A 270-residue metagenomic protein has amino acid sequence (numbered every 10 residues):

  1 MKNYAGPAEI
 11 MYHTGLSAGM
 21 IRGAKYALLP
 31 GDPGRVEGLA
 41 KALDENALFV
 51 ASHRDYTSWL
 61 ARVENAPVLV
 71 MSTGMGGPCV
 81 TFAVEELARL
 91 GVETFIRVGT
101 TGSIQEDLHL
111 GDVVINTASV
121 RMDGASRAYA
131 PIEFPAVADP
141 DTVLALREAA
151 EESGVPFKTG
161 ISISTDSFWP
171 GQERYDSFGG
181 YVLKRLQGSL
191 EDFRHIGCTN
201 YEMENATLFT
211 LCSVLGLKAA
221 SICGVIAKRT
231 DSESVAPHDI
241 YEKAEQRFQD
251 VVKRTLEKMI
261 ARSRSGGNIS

Functional and structural regions predicted by a protein language model:
M1-A145: Metabolite-binding pocket within alpha/beta catalytic cores that recognizes anionic/polar moieties
N46-S52, G154-I161, A261-S270: Flexible, glycine/charged-enriched surface loops at secondary-structure junctions
A88-R89, R194, S213: Non-catalytic positions within long, well-ordered alpha-helices that form the structural scaffold/packing of enzyme
E93-T94, T199, K218: Short acidic/polar active-site loop segments enriched in Thr and Asp
V137-G197: Active-site rim beta-loop-alpha module in soluble metabolic enzymes
A145-S153, L211, V251-R262: Generic non-transmembrane alpha-helical segments
A206-I240: Zn-dependent metallopeptidase/amidohydrolase metal-coordination segment
R229-S270: His/Asp/Glu-rich mid-to-C-terminal helical/loop segments that flank catalytic regions of hydrolases
